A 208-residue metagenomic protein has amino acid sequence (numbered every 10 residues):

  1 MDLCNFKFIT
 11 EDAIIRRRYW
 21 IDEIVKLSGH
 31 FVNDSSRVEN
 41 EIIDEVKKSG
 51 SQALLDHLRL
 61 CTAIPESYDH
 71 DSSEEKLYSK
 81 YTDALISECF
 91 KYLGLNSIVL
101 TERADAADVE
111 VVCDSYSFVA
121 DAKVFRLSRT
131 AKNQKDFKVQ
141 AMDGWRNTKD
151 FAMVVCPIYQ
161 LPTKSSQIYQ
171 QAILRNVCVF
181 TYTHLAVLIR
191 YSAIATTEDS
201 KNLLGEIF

Functional and structural regions predicted by a protein language model:
M1-L77: Interdomain/boundary linker segments immediately adjacent to catalytic/signaling cores
A63-E75, N96, A193-F208: Charged, terminal alpha-helix-loop-beta segments that serve as non-catalytic nucleic-acid engagement and/or assembly
Y78-T82: Conserved alpha-helical elements of sugar-nucleotide-dependent glycosyltransferases
D83, S87-D108: A short acidic/basic microdomain associated with nuclease active sites
D108-E110, R190-Y191: Short, solvent-exposed polar/charged micro-motifs at secondary-structure junctions
E110-V119: Active-site beta-strand-loop-beta-strand hairpin of nuclease catalytic cores that positions key catalytic residues
V124-T181: Catalytic cores of nucleic-acid endonucleases
I168-F208: Charged, structured surface patches that assemble and position nucleic-acid processing machinery
